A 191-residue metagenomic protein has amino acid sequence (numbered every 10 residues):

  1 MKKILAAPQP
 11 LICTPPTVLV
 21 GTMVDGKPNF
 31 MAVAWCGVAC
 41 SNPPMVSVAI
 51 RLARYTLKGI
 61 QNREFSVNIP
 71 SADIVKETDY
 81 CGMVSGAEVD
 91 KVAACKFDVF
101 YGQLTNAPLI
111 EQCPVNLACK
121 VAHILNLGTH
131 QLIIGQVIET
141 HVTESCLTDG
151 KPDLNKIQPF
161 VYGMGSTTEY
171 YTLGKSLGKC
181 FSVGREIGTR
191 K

Functional and structural regions predicted by a protein language model:
M1-K191: Basic, polyanion-binding surface patches
